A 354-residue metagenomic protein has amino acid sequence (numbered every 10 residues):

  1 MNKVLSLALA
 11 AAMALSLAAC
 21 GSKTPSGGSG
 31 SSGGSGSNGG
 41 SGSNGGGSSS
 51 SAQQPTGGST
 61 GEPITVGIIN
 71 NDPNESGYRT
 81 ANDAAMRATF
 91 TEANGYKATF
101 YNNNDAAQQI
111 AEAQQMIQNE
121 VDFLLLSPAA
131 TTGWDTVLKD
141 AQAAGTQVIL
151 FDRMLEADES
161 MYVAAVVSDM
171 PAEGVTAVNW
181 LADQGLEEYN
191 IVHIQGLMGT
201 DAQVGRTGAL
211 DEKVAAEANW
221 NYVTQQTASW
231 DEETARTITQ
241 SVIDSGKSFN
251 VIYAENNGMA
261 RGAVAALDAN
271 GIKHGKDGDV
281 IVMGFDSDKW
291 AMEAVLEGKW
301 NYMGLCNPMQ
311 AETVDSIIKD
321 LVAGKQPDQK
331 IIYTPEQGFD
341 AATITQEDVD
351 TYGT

Functional and structural regions predicted by a protein language model:
A18-Q53: Bacterial lipoprotein signal-peptidase II cleavage site
A52-T56, E62-I64, I194, M198 (+3 more regions): Hinge/cleft segment of the Venus flytrap/periplasmic-binding protein
S59-T60, V66, Q109, A165-I191 (+4 more regions): Hydrophobic alpha-helical segments within soluble ligand-binding/sensing domains
T65-A93, T99-A111, Q115, S127-T132 (+3 more regions): Extracytoplasmic "Venus flytrap"
G77-E92, E173-A177, D201-W220, I238 (+1 more regions): Short, solvent-exposed amphipathic alpha-helices that sit in or adjacent to ligand/effector-binding or catalytic
F100-N102, A157-W180, H193-I194, Q225 (+1 more regions): Short beta-strand elements at the ligand-binding edges of bilobed clamshell
Q118, D122, L126-Q142, L210 (+1 more regions): Hydrophobic alpha-helical
T132-A172, D288-L296: Flexible loop/hinge segments that line or gate small-molecule binding clefts
